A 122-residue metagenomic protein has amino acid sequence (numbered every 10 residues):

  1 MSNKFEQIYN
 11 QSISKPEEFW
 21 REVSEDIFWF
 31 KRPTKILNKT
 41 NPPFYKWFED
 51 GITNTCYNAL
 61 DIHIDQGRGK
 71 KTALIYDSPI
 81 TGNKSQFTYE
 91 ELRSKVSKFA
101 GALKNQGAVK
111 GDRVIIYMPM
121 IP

Functional and structural regions predicted by a protein language model:
M1-Q7: Short, contiguous pre-domain boundary segments
F5, K70-T72, I80: Short amphipathic alpha-helical segments
Q7, Q11-E18, E91-K98: A non-catalytic, amphipathic alpha-helix used as a structural packing/dimerization or gating element in enzyme scaffolds
I13-R32, G51-I75: A short N-terminal helical cap/helix-turn-helix that marks the beginning of AMP-binding/adenylate-forming
R32-I52: Active-site diphosphate/adenylate-binding microenvironment
C56, L74-P122: Conserved AMP-binding/adenylate-forming core of the ANL superfamily
